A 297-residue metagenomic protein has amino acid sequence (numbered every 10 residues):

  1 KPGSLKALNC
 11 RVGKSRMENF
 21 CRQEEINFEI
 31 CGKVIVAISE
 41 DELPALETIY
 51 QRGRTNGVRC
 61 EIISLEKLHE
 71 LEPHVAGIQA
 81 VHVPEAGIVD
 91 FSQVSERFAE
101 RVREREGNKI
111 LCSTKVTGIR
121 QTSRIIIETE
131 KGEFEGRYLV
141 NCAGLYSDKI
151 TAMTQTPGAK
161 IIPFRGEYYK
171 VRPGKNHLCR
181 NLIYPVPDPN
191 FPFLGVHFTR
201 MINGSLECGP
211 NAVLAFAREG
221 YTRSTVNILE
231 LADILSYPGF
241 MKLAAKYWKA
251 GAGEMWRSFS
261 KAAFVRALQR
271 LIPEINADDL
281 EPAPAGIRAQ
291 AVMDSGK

Functional and structural regions predicted by a protein language model:
K1-G13, E24-F28, A215-A250: Glycine-rich active-site loop/strand segments that organize a redox cofactor
K1-K67, G77, V196, A217: Dinucleotide-binding Rossmann-like beta1-alpha1 core, especially the glycine-rich loop that anchors the ADP
P2-V12, V36-L46, V81-E100, L111 (+1 more regions): Short beta-strand to alpha-helix junction loop
D41-A45, L71-I78, R120-I126, F134 (+1 more regions): A short, glycine/Asx- and small/polar-enriched loop/turn that sits immediately N-terminal to a beta-strand
E61-I63, K109-L111, E281: General small-molecule cofactor/ligand-binding pocket signal
E66-H69, I161-F164, K170, G174 (+1 more regions): Flavin (FAD/FMN) cofactor-binding core of flavoprotein oxidoreductases
V81-Y138, C142, Y146-K149: Helical element adjacent to the flavin cofactor pocket in flavoenzyme catalytic cores
I119-N227: Flavin-dependent oxidoreductases
